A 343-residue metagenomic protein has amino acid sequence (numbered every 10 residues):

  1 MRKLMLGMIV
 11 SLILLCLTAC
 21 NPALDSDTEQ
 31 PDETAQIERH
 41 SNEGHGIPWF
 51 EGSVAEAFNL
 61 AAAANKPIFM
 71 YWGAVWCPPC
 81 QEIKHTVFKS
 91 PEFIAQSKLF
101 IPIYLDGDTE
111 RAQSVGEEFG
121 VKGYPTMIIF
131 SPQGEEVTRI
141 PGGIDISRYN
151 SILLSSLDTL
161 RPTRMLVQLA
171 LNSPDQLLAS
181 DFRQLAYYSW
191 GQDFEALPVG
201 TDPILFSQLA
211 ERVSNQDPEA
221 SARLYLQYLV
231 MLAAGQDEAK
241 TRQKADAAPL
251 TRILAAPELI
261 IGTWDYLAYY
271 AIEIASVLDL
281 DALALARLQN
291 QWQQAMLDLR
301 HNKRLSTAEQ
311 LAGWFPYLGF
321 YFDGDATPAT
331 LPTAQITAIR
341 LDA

Functional and structural regions predicted by a protein language model:
L6-L14: Hydrophobic helical h-region of N-terminal Sec-dependent signal peptides in bacterial secretory/periplasmic proteins
C16-A19: C-terminal motif of bacterial Sec signal peptides marking the signal peptidase cleavage site
N21-A23: Bacterial signal peptide processing site
I47-G52, W72-A74, T86-A112, V121-Y124: Thiol-based oxidoreductase modules, predominantly thioredoxin-like and allied folds used for disulfide exchange
W49-P67: A short beta-strand-turn-helix
A64-C77: Short active-site neighborhood of thiol/selenol oxidoreductases, capturing the structured segment around
K122-P162: Non-catalytic, surface beta->alpha helical segment in thiol-disulfide oxidoreductase systems
Q176-A343: Oxidative protein folding and maturation machinery
